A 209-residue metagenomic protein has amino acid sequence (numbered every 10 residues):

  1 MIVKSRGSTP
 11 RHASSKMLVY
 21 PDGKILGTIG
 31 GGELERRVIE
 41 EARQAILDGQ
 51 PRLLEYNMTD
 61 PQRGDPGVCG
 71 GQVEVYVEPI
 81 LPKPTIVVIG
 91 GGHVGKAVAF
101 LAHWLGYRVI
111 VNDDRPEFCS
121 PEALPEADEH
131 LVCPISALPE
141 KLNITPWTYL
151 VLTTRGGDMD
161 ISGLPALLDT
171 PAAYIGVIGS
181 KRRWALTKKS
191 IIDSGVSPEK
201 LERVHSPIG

Functional and structural regions predicted by a protein language model:
M1-V132, E140, T145-Y149: Segments forming oxygen-rich coordination pockets for charged ligands
G95-K96, M159-I161, W184: Short, well-ordered alpha-helical microsegments
A99-F100, I161, P165: Alpha-helical segments flanking ligand/cofactor-binding loops in enzyme cores
Y107, A172, V196: Short phosphate-binding/catalytic loops that engage adenosine nucleotides
N112, Y149, T154, P165-I191: ADP-ribose/adenylate-binding Rossmann-like module
P121-P125, L186-G195: Glycine-rich, charge-decorated loop segments at or immediately adjacent to ligand/cofactor-binding or catalytic sites
H130-A137, L142, T154-D158, S194: A general structural motif
S180-K181, S194-G209: Active-site capping/gating segments
